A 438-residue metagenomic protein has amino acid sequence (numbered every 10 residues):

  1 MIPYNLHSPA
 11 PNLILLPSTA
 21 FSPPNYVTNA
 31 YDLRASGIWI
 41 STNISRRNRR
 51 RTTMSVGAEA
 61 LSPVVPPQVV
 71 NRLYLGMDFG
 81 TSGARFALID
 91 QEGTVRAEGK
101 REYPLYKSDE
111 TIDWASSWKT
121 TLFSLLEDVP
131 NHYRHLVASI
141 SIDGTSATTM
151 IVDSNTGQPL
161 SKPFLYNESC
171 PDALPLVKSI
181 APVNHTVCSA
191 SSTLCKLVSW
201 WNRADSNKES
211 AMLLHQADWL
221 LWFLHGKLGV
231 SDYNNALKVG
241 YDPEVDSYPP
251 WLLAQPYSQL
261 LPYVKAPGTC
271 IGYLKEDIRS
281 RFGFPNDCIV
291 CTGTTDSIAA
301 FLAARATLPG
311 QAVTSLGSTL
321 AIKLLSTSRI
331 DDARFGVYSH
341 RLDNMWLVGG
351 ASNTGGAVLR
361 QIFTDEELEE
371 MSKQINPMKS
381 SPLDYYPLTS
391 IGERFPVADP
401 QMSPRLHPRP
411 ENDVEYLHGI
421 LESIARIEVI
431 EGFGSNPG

Functional and structural regions predicted by a protein language model:
M1-S161, E209, S280-I289: N-terminal glycine/serine-rich phosphate-binding loop of ATP-dependent small-molecule kinases, especially carbohydrate
A60-V69, Y74-G76, Q91, P175-V187 (+5 more regions): Active-site core segments that coordinate phosphate-bearing ligands/cofactors across diverse enzyme families
K100-P104, F164-P171, N235, S318-L320: Short, acidic/turn-prone active-site loops that include or flank metal/cofactor- and phosphate-binding residues
Y106-E110, P171-L176: Short, surface-exposed linear segments at secondary-structure transitions and domain or protein termini
K107, K265-C270: Short beta->alpha junction loops
V129-Y166, H185-S191, L221-D242, K265-A266: Short beta-strand-loop/turn "lid" adjacent to the catalytic site in phosphate-handling enzymes
